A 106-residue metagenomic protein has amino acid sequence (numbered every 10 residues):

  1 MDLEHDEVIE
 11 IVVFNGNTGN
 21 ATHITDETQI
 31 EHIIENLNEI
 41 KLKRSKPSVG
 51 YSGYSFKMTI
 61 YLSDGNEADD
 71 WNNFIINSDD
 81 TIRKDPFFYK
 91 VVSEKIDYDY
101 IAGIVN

Functional and structural regions predicted by a protein language model:
M1-S45: N-terminal export/targeting and maturation segments
H5-I9, T25, S78-D79, K84 (+1 more regions): Intrinsic disorder/low-complexity signal
G16-G19, S63-E67, P86: Glycine-centered tight beta-turn/hairpin loop motif at sheet-sheet or coil-to-beta transitions
T22-T28, N66-I76, Y89-I96: Short amphipathic beta-strand/extended segments with alternating polar/hydrophobic composition
E31-E35, I76-D85, I101: Short, surface-exposed linear segments at secondary-structure transitions and domain or protein termini
K41-T81: Short, structured surface segments that line ligand/substrate-binding pockets
D85-N106: C-terminal partner/receptor-binding element of secreted or periplasmic proteins
